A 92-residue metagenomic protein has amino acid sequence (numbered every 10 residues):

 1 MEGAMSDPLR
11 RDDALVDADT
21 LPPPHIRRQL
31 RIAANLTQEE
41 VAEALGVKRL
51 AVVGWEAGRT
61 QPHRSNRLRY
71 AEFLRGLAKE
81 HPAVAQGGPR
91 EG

Functional and structural regions predicted by a protein language model:
E2, S6-L9, D13, H63-V84: DNA major-groove recognition helix of helix-turn-helix/homeodomain DNA-binding modules
P22-P23, V47: Alpha-helix N-cap/N′ positions at the starts of helices
P24-E40, R69: Short basic helix-loop element that most often maps to the first helix and adjoining turn of HTH DNA-binding modules
R28, A42, V53-G54, H63 (+1 more regions): Key DNA-contacting residues within the recognition helix of helix-turn-helix
N35-G54: Short alpha-helical DNA-recognition segment
A57: Short, conserved catalytic or interaction motifs in soluble domains
A83-G92: Helix-turn-helix/homeodomain-like alpha-helical modules used for DNA recognition and transcription-factor dimerization
